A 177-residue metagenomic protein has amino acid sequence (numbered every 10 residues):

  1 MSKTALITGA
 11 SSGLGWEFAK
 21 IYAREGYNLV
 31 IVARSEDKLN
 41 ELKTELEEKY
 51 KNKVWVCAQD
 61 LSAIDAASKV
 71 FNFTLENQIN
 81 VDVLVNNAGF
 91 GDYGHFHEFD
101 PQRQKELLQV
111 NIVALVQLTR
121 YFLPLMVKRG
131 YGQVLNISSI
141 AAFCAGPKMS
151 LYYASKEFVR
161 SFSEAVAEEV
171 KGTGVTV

Functional and structural regions predicted by a protein language model:
S11-G13: Conserved glycine-rich cofactor-binding loop
E25-E41: Conserved glycine-rich Rossmann-like NAD(P)H-binding loop of the short-chain dehydrogenase/reductase
E36-D37, A58-K69, P101: The beta1-alpha1 cofactor-binding region of Rossmann-like NAD(H)/NADP(H)-dependent oxidoreductases
N87-D92: Conserved NAD(P)H cofactor-binding loop of Rossmann-fold oxidoreductase domains
H95-F96, D100-L108: Substrate-binding pocket helix/loop in short-chain dehydrogenase/reductase
T119, S155: Active-site helix of classical SDR
S139: Residue(s) in the substrate-gating loop at a strand-loop-helix junction that position the organic substrate next
